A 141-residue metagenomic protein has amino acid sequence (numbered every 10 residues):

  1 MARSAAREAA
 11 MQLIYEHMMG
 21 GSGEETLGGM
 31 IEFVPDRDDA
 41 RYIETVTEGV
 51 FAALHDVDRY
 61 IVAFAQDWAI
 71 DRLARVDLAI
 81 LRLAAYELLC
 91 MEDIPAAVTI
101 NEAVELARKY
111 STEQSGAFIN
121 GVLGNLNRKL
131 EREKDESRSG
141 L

Functional and structural regions predicted by a protein language model:
M1-L141: N-terminal interaction/assembly modules
